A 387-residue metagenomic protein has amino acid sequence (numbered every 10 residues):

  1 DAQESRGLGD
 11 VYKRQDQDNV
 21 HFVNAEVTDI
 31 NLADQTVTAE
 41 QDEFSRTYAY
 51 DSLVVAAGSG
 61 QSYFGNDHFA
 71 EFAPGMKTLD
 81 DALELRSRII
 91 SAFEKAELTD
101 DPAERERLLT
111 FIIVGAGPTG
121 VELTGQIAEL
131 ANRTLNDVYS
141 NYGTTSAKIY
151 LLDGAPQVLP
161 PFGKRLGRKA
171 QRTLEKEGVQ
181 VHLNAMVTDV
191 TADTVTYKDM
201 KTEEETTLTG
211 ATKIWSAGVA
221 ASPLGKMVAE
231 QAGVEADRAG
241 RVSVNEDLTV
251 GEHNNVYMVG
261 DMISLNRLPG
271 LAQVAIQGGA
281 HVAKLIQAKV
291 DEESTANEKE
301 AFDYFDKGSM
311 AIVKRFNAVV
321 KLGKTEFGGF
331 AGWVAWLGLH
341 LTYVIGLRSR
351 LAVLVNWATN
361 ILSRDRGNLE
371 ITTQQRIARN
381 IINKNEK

Functional and structural regions predicted by a protein language model:
D1-Y12: Single conserved hydrophobic/aromatic residue that forms the stacking wall/gate of nucleotide- or nucleobase-binding
L8, Y50-D51, G210-A211: Local beta-strand N-terminus motif with an aromatic residue
V20-T110, L130, K201-E203, I214: FAD-binding core/adjacent interface of flavoenzyme oxidoreductases
N24-D34, A128-E246, E252, S294: A Rossmann-like FAD-binding core segment of flavoenzymes
G58-Q61, T124, V219-A221: Short glycine-rich anion-binding loops that position phosphate/pyrophosphate groups of nucleotides and phosphorylated
F72-D100, T194, T207-G278: FAD-site-proximal beta/loop scaffold in flavoenzymes
R105-F162, L166-K169, Q180-H182, P269-A301 (+1 more regions): Rossmann-like dinucleotide-binding core of oxidoreductases
G278, A283-K387: C-terminal, flexible cofactor-proximal segment of oxidoreductases
